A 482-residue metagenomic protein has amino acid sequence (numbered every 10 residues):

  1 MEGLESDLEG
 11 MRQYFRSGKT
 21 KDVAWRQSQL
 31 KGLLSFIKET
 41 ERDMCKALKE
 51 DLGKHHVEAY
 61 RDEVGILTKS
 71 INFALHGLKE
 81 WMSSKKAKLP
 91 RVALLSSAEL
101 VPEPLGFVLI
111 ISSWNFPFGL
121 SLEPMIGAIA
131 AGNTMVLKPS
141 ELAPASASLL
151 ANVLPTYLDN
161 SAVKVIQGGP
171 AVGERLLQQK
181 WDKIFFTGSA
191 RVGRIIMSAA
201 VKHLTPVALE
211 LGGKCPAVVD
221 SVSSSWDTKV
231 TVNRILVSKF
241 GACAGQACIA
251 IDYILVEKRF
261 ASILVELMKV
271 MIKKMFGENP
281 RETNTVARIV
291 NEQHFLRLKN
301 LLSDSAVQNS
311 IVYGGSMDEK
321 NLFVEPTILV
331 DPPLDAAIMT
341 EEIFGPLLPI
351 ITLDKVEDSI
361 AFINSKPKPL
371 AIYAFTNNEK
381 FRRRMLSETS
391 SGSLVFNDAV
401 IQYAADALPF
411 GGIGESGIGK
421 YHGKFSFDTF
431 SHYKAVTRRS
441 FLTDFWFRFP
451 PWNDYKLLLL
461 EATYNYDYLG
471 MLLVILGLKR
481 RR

Functional and structural regions predicted by a protein language model:
M1-E99, L472, L476, R481: N-terminal Rossmann-like NAD(P)+-binding subdomain of aldehyde/semialdehyde dehydrogenases
L4, V23, E41, S225-K229 (+3 more regions): Residues at or immediately preceding the N-termini of alpha-helices
Q13, D22-W25, V324-R482: Conserved C-terminal structural/oligomerization subdomain of aldehyde/semialdehyde dehydrogenase
R26, I71, G132, V163 (+7 more regions): Residue-level signal for inorganic ion chemistry
L34-I37, E41, L52, L75-M82 (+11 more regions): Structural signal for hydrophobic packing residues in well-ordered secondary-structure cores of soluble enzyme domains
K88-V230, L353: Rossmann-like NAD(P) dinucleotide-binding subdomain of oxidoreductase/dehydrogenase enzymes
I111, G169, T187, S238 (+2 more regions): Conserved residues at the C-terminal ends of beta-strands
R191-P333, F396, Y468-R481: ALDH superfamily catalytic-core signature
